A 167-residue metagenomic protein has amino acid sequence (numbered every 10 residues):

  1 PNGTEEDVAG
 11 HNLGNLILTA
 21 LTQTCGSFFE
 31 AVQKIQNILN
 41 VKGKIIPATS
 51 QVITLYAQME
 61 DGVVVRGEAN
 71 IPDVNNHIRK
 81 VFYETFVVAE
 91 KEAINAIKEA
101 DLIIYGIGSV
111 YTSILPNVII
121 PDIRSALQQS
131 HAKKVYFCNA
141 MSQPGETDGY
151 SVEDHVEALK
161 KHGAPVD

Functional and structural regions predicted by a protein language model:
P1-V74: Electropositive, gly/pro-rich neighborhoods at or near active sites that engage anionic ligands
P47, Q51-I107: Active-site gating loop/helix substructures
V110-I120: Glycine/threonine-rich flexible loop motifs
V110-T112, M141-P144: Short, catalytically relevant binding-site loops at active-site mouths
I119-Q128: Histidine-anchored nucleotide/phosphate-binding helix
Q129-K134: A short helix->loop->beta-strand "cap" motif at the edges of active sites that frequently abuts
F137-N139: Generic beta-sheet signal
G149-D167: C-terminal functional extensions of proteins
